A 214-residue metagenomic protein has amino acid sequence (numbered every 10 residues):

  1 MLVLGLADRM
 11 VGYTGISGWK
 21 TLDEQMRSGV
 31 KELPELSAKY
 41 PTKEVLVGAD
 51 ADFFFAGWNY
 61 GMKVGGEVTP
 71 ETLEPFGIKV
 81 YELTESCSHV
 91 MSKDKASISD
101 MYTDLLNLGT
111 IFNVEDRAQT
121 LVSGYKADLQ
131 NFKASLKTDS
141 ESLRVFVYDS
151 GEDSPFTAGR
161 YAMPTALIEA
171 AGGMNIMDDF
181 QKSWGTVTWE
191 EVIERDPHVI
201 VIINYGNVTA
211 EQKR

Functional and structural regions predicted by a protein language model:
M1-G61, I176: A short, structured surface patch at a secondary-structure boundary
L6, P75-G77, A171-G172: Short, structured coil segments at secondary-structure junctions
V11-T14, F53-G57, V80-L83, L143-D149 (+2 more regions): Structural recognition of the beta-strand scaffold that forms the well-ordered cores of secreted hydrolase catalytic
I16-W19, F53-F54, N59-K63, S86-V90 (+3 more regions): Solvent-exposed loop/turn segments at secondary-structure junctions within structured extracellular/periplasmic domains
G18-K20, T157-W184: Alpha-helical, coiled-coil/dimerization segments enriched in small aliphatic residues
K43-A51, V187-D196: Short helices/loops that flank or line small-molecule/ion binding pockets
Y60-P75, I202-R214: A ligand-binding cleft/hinge motif common to bilobed small-molecule-binding domains
T69-G151, M177-D178: Extracytoplasmic substrate-binding proteins
